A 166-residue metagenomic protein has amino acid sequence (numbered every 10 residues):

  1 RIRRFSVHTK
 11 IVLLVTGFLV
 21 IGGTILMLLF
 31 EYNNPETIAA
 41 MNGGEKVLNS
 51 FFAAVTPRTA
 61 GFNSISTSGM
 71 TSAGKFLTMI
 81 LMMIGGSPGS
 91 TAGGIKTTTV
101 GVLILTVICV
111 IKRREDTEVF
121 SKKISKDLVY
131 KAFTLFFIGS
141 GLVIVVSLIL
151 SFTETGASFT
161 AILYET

Functional and structural regions predicted by a protein language model:
R1-T166: Membrane-proximal intracellular helices of multi-pass ion channels
